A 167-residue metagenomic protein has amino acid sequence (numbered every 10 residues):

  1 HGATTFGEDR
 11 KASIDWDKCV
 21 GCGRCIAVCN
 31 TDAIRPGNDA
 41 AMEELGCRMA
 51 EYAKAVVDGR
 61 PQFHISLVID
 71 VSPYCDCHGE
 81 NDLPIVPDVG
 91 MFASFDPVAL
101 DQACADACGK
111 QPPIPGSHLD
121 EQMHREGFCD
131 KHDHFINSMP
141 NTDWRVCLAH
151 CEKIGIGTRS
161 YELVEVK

Functional and structural regions predicted by a protein language model:
H1-K167: Extended, low-polarity segments enriched in aliphatic/aromatic residues
